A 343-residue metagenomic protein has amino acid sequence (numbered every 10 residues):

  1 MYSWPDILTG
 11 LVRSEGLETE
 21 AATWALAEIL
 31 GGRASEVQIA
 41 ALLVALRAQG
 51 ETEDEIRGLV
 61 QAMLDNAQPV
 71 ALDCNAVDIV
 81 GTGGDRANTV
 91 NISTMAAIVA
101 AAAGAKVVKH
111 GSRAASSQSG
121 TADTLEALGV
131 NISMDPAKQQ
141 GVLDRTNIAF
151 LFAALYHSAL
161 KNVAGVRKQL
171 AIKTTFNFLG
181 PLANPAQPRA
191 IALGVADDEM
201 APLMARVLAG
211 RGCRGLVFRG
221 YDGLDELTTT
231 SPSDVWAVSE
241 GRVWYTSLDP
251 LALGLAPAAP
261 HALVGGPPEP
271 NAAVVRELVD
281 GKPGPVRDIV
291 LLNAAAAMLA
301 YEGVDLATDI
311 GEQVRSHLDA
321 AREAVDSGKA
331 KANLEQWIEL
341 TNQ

Functional and structural regions predicted by a protein language model:
M1-R13, D78-T82, V108: N-terminal small/glycine-rich loop or linker at the start of catalytic domains across soluble metabolic enzymes
M1-Y2, L11-R57, Q61-L72, I289 (+1 more regions): N-terminal glycine-rich anion-binding loops that anchor highly charged ligand groups
Y2, D6, G10, L17 (+5 more regions): Glycine-rich anion-binding loops and their surrounding alpha/beta cores
E20-T23, V37-A40, T94, S119 (+3 more regions): A generic alpha-helix surface/boundary motif
I29, R47-Q49, G83-A87, A114-A115 (+2 more regions): Short, small-residue-enriched loops and turns at beta-alpha junctions that line or gate enzyme active sites
Q38-I39, V108-H110, V217-F218: Short beta-strand segments at enzyme active-site cores
L43, V90-T146: A glycine-rich phosphate/pyrophosphate-binding beta-strand-loop-alpha-helix module
G50-A115: Active-site cofactor/substrate anionic-group-binding motifs, chiefly glycine- and Lys/Arg-rich phosphate-binding loops
